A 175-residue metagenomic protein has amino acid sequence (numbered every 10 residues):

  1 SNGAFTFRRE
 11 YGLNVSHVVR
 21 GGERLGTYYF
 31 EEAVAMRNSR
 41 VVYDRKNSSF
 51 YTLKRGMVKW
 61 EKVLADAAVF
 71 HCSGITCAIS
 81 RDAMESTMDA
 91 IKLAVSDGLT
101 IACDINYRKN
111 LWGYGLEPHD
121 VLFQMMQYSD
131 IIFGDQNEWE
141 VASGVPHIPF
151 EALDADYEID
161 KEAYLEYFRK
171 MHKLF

Functional and structural regions predicted by a protein language model:
S1-I75: Conserved N-terminal subdomain of the carbohydrate kinase-like
R9, M88, K92-S96, M126: Anion (oxyanion) recognition and catalysis
V15, I101-A102, F133: Hydrophobic beta-strand scaffold residues
K46, I75, N106-N110, N137-W139: Active-site beta-loop-alpha junctions enriched in small/polar residues
M57, M84-D89, G115-F123: Charged helix-capping and loop-helix junction motifs
L93-T100, K173-F175: A short helix->loop->beta-strand "cap" motif at the edges of active sites that frequently abuts
D97-N106, L111: Short beta-strand/loop segments at the ligand-binding rim of alpha/beta enzyme cores
L111-F175: Conserved phosphate/ATP/ADP-binding segment of small-molecule kinases
